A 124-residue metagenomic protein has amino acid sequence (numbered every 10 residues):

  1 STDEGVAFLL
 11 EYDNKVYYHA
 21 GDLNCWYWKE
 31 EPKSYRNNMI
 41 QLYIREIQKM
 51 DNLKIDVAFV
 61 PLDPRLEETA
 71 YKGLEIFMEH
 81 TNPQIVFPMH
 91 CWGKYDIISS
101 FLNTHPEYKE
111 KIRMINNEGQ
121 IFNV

Functional and structural regions predicted by a protein language model:
S1-K54, G119-V124: Core dinuclear metal-dependent hydrolase active-site scaffold
S1-T2, R65-E67: Active-site glycine- and acidic-residue-rich loops that bind and position anionic ligands or nucleotide-like cofactors
Y18-D22, Y35-N38, V57-R65, Q84-W92 (+2 more regions): Active-site neighborhood of phospho(di)ester-bond hydrolases with catalytic His/Asp-centered motifs
K29, E68-A70: Active-site-adjacent loop/helix micro-motif of nuclease/hydrolase catalytic cores
K49, A70-V124: Binuclear metal-ion centers of metallo-dependent hydrolases, dominated by the metallo-beta-lactamase
